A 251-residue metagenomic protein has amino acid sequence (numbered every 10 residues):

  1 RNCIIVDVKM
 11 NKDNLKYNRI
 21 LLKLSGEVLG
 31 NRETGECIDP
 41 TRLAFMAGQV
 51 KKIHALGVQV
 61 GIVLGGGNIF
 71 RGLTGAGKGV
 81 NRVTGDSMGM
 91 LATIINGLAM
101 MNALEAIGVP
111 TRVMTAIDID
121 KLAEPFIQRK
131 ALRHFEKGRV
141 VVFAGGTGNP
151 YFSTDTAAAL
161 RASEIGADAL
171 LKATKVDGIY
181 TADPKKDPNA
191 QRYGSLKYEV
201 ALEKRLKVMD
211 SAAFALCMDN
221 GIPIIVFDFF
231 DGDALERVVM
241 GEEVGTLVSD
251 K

Functional and structural regions predicted by a protein language model:
V8-K251: C-terminal catalytic "cap/lid" subdomain
